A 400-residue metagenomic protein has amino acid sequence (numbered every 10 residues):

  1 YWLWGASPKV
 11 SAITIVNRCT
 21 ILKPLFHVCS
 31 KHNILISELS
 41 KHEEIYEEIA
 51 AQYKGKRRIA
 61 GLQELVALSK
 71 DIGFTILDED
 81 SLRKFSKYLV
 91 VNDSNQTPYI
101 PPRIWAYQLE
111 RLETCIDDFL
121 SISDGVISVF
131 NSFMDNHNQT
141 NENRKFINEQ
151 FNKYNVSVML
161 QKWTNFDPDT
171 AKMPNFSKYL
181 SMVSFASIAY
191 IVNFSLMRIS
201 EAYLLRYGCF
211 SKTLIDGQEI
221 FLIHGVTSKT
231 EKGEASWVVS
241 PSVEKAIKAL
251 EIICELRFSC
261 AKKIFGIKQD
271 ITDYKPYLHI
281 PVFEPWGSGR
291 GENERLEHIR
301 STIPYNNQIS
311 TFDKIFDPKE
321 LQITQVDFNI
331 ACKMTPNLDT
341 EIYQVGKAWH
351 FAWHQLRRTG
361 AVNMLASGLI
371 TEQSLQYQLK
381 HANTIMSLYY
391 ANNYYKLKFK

Functional and structural regions predicted by a protein language model:
L3-K84, P101, S181-A186, V192-S195 (+2 more regions): Non-catalytic DNA-binding core/recognition domains of DNA-processing enzymes
S81-K400: Extended accessory and catalytic-adjacent subdomains in large enzymes
